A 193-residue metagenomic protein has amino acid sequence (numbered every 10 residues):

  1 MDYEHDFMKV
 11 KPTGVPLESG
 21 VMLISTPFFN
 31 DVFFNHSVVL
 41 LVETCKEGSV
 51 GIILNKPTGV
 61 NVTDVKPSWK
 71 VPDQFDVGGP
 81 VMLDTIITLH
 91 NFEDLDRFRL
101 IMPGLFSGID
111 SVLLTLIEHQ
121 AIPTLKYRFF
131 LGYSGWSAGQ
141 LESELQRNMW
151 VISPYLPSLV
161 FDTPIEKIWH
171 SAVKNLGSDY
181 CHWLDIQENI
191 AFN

Functional and structural regions predicted by a protein language model:
D2-F130, S134-N193: A short aromatic-anchored loop/beta-hairpin motif
